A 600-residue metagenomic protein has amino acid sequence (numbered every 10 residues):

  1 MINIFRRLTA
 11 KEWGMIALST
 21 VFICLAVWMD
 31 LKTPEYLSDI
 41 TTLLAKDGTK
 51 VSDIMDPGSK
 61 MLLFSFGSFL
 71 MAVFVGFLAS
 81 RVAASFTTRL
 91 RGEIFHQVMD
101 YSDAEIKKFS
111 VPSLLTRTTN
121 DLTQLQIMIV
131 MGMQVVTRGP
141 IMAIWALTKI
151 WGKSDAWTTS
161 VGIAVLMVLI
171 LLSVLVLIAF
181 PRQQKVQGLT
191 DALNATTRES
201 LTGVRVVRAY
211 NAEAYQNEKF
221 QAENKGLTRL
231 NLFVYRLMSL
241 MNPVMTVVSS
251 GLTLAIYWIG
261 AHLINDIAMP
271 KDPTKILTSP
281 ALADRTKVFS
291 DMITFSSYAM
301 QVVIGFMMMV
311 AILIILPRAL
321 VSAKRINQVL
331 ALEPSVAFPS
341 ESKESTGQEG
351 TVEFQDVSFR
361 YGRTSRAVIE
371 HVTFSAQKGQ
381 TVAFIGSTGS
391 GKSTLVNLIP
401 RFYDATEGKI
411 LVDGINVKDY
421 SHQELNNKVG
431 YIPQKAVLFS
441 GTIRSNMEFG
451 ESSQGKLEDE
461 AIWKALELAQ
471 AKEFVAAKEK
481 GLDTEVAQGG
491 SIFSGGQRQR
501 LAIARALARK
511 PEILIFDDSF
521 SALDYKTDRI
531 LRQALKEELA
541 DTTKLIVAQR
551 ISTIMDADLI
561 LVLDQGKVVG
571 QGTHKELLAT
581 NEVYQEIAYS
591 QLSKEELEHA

Functional and structural regions predicted by a protein language model:
M1-K11, L114: A short amphipathic helical element positioned immediately N-terminal to and/or at the very start of a transmembrane
A10, G14-F74, L78, W151-A156 (+2 more regions): Transmembrane helix-loop-helix hairpins at lipid-water interfaces of multipass membrane proteins, especially the type-1
W13, D103-A104, N120-I129, M133 (+8 more regions): An intracellular "coupling" helix at the cytosolic face of ABC transporter transmembrane type-1 domains
V21-F22, M29-T42, F64-V111, L115 (+9 more regions): Juxtamembrane helix-loop junctions of ABC transporter transmembrane domains
K46-G48, A84, G92-T116, N120-L122 (+5 more regions): Short intracellular "coupling" helices and adjacent cytoplasmic loop segments at the cytosolic face of multi-pass
W145, K149-L166, F233-K324, V329-L330: Helix-loop-helix
S345-A600: ABC-type nucleotide-binding domain
